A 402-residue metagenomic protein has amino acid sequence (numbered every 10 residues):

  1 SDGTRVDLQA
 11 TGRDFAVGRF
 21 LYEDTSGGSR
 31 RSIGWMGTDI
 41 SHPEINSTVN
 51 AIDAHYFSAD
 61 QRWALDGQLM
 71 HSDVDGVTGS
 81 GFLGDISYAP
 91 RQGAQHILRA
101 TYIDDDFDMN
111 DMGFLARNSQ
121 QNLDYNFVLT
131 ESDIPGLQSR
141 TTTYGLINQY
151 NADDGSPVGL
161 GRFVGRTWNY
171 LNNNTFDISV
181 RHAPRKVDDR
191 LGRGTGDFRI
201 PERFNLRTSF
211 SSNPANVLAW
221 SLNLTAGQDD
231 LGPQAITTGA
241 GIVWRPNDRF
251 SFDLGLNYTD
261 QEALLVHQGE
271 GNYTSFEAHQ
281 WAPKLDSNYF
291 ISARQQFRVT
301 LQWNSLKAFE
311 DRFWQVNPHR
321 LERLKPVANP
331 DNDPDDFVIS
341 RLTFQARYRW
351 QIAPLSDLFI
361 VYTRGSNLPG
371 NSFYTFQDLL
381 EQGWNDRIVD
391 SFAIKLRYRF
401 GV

Functional and structural regions predicted by a protein language model:
S1-I45, D53: A conserved hydrophobic secondary-structure block that centers on an alpha-helix together with its immediately flanking
T11-G12, N46, E202, Q234: Short secondary-structure boundary/capping elements
D53-H55, G67-Q68: Conserved short internal alpha-helix adjacent to the catalytic or cofactor-binding core of large enzyme scaffolds
D60-R62, G67-V402: Exposed, low-structure sequence patches enriched in small/polar residues
